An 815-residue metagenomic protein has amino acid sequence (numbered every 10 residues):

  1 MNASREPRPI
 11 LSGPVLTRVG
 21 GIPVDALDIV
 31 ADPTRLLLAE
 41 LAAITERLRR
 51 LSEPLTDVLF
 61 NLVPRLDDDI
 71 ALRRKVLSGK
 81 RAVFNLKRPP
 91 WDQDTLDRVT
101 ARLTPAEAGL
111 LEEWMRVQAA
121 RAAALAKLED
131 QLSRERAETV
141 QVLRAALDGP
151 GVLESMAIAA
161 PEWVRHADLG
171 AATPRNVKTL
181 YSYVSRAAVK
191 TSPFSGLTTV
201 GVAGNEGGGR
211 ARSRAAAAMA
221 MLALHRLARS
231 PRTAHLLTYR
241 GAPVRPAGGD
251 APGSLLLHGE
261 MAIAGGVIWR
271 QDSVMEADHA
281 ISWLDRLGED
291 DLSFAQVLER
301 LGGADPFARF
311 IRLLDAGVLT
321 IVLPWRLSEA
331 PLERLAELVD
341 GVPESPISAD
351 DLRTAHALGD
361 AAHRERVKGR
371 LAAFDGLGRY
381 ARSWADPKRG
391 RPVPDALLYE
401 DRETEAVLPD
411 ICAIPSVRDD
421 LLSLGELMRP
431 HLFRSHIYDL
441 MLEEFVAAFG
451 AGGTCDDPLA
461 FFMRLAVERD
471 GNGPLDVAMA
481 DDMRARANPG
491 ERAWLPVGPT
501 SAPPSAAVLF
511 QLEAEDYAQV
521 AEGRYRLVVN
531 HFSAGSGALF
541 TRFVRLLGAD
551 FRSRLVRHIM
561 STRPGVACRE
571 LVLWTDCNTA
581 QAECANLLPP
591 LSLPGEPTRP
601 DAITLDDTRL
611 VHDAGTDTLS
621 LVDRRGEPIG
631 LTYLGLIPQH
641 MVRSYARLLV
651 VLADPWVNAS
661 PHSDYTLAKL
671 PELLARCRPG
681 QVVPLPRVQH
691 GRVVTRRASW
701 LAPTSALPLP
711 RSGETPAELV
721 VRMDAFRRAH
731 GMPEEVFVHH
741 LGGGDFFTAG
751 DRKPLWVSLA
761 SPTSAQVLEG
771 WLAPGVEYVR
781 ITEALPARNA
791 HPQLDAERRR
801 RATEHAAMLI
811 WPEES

Functional and structural regions predicted by a protein language model:
M1-R214, H279, R286, P306-C577 (+1 more regions): Type-3 copper protein
S4-R5, P9, V177-G288: Acidic, low-complexity/disordered tracts enriched in E/D and polar residues
R229-A234, T238-V244, Y438-G452, I603-A614 (+1 more regions): Segments forming glycine/polar-rich beta-alpha architectures that bind adenosine-containing cofactors
S254-A262, F445, D516, T618-V622: Short polybasic amphipathic segments
E260, E299-R300, A304: Surface-exposed recognition patches
G266-E276, D457-P458, P628-I637: Short amphipathic beta-strand/extended segments with alternating polar/hydrophobic composition
E289-L301: Short acidic, hydrophobic short linear motifs in intrinsically disordered regions
H531-V779, E783-A784, R801-E813: C-terminal structured domains
